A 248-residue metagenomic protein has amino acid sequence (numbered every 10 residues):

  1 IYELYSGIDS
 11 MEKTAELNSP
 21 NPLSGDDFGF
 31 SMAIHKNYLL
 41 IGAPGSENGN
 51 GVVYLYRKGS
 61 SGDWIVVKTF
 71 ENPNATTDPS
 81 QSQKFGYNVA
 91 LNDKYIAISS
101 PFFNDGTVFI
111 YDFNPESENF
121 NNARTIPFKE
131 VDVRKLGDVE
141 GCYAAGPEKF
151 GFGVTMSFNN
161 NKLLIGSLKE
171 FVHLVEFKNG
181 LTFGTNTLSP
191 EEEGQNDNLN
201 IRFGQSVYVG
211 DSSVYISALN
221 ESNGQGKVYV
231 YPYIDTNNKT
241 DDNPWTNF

Functional and structural regions predicted by a protein language model:
I1-F248: Conserved beta-strand/short-helix segments that make up beta-rich extracellular adhesion/recognition modules
